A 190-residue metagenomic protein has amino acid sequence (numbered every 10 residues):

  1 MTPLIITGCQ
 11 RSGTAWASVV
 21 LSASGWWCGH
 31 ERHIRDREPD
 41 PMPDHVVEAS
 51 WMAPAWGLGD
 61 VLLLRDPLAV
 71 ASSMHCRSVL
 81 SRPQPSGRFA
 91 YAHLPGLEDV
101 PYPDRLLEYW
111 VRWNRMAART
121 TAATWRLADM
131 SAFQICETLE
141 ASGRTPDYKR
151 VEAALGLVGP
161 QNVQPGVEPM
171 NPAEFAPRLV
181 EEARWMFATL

Functional and structural regions predicted by a protein language model:
M1-R82, Y109-T120, W125: PAPS-dependent sulfotransferase catalytic domain
R11, D129-A132: Short, surface-exposed acidic/glycine-rich loop or hinge patches that mediate macromolecular interfaces
H30, Q84-A90, Y148-R150: Glycine-rich loops and low-complexity Gly/Arg-rich segments that provide flexible linkers or classic glycine-based
L68-A71, P103, S131: Short acidic, S/G/P-rich loop/turn micro-motifs used as interaction or catalytic elements
S78-V100: A solvent-exposed, charged loop/short amphipathic helix patch at secondary-structure junctions
L94, N114-T124, S131-A132, C136-L190: PAPS-dependent sulfotransferases, especially Golgi type II membrane carbohydrate sulfotransferases
P101-V111: Acceptor-substrate binding/catalytic loop of class I
